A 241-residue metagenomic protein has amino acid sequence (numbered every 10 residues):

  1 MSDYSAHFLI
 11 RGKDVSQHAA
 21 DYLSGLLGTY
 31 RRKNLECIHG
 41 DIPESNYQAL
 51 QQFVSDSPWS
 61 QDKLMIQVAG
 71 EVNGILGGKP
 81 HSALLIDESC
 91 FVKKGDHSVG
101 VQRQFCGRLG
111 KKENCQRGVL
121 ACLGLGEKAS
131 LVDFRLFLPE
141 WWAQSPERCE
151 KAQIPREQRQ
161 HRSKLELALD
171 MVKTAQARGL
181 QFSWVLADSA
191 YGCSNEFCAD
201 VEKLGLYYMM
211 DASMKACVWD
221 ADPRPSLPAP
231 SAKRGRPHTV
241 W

Functional and structural regions predicted by a protein language model:
M1-A20, E147, K151, P155: Basic, short loop/linker segments at the boundary and entry of helix-turn-helix/winged-helix-like folds
H7-Y22, L26, Y30-D96, F197 (+3 more regions): Electropositive nucleic-acid engagement tracts
S24-G28, G40, G107-K111, Q158-H161 (+1 more regions): Short, charged/polar micro-motifs that form catalytic or ligand-binding hotspots
Q48-F53, R108-F182: Electropositive, glycine- and tryptophan-enriched low-complexity nucleic-acid-binding patches
S55-L138, E150: Active-site-proximal, Lys/Arg-enriched surface segment that forms a nucleic-acid-binding/basic interface patch
F105, L109, E140-W142, N195 (+2 more regions): Solvent-exposed, flexible loop/coil residues
E147-W241: An internal, acidic/charged active-site-proximal segment that coordinates divalent cations and/or engages
